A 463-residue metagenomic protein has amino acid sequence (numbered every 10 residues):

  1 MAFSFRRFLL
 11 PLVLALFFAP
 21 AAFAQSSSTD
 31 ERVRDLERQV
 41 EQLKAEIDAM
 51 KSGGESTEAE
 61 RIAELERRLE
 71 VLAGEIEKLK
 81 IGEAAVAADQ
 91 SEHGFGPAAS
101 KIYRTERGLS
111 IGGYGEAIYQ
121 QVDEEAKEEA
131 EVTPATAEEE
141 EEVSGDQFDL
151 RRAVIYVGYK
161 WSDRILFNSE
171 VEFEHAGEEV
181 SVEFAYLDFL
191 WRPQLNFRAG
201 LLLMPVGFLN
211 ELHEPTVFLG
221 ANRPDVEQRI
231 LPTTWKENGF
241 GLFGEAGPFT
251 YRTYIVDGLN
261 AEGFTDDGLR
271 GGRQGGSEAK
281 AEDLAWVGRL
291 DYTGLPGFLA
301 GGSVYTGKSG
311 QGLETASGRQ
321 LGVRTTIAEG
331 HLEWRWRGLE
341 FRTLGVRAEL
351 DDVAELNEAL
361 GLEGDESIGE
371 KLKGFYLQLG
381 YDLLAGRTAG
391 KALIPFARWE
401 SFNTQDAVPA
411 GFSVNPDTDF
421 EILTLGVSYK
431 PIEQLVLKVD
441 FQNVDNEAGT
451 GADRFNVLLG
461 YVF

Functional and structural regions predicted by a protein language model:
M1-L10: Bacterial N-terminal signal peptides that target proteins for export
L10-A21: Bacterial N-terminal signal peptides
A24-E116, D123-V132: N-terminal periplasmic/intermembrane-space "pro-region" immediately following the signal or transit peptide
A98-A261, E282-A300, K371, Y376-R387 (+2 more regions): Outer membrane beta-barrel
E142, A185-L190, N210, F218 (+1 more regions): Outer-membrane beta-barrel pore domains
Q228-R229, R273-S277, D365: Active-site rim elements
T233, S277-L284, R319-R324: Active-site glycine- and acidic-residue-rich loops that bind and position anionic ligands or nucleotide-like cofactors
G263, G268-L313: Loop-centered beta-sheet repeat module
